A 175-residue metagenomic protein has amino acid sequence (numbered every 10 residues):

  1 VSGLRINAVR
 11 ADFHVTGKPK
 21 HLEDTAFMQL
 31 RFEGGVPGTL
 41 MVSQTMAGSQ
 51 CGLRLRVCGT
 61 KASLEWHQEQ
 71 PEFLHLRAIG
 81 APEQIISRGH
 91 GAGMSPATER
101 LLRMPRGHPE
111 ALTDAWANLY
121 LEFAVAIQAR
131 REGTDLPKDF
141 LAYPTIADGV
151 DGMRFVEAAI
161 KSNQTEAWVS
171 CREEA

Functional and structural regions predicted by a protein language model:
V1-Q50, A147: Rossmann-like dinucleotide-binding domain that binds NAD(P)(H)
R5, G34-V36, T45, T60-S63 (+2 more regions): Short acidic/polar mixed-charge low-complexity motifs
A8, F27, F32, K61-Y143 (+2 more regions): C-terminal glycine/acidic-rich active-site capping loop/insertion
A147-N163: C-terminal hydrophobic helical "lid"/dimerization subdomain of Rossmann-like NAD(P)H-dependent oxidoreductases
I160-A175: C-terminal capping/lid region of NAD(P)-dependent oxidoreductase domains
